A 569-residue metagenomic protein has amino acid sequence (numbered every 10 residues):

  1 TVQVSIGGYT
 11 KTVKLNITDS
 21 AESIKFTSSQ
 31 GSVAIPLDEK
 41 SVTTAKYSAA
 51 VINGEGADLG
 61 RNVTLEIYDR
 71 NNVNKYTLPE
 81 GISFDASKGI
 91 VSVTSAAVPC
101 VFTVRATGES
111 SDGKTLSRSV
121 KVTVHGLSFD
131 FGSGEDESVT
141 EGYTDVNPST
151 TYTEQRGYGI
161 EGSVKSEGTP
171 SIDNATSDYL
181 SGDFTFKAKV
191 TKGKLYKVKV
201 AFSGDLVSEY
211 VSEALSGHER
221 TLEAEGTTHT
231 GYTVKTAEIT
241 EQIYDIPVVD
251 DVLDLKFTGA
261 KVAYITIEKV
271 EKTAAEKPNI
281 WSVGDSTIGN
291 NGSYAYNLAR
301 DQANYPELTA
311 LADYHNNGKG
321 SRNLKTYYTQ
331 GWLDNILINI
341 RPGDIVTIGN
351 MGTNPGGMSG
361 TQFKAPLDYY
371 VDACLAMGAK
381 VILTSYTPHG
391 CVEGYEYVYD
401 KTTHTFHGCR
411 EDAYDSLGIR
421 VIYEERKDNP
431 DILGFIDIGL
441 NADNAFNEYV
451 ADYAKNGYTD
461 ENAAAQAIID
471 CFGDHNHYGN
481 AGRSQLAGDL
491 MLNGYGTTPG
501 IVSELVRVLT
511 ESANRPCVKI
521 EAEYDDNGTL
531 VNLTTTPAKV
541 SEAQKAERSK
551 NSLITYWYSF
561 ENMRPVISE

Functional and structural regions predicted by a protein language model:
T1, G89-P99: Extracellular/luminal low-complexity segments enriched in Ser/Thr/Pro
G7-Y9, E109-K114: Short, solvent-exposed loop/turn segments at the edges of extracellular beta-sandwich modules
K11-T18, L116-H125: C-terminal edge beta-strand
E22-Q30: Proline-enriched interdomain boundary motifs that mark the N-terminal boundary and often initiate the first structured
F26, I35, A57, Y68-K88: Low-complexity "stalk/linker" and mucin-like segments enriched in Ser/Thr/Pro/Ala/Gly
S48, W332-S484, D489-N493: Alpha-helical cap/lid subdomain in secreted, periplasmic, or secretory-pathway luminal O-acyl-processing enzymes
G126-G292: Compositionally biased, intrinsically disordered or flexible polar/acidic segments
F131, L255, E268-K319, L333-V346: Serine-esterase "nucleophile elbow" of acetyl-processing enzymes
